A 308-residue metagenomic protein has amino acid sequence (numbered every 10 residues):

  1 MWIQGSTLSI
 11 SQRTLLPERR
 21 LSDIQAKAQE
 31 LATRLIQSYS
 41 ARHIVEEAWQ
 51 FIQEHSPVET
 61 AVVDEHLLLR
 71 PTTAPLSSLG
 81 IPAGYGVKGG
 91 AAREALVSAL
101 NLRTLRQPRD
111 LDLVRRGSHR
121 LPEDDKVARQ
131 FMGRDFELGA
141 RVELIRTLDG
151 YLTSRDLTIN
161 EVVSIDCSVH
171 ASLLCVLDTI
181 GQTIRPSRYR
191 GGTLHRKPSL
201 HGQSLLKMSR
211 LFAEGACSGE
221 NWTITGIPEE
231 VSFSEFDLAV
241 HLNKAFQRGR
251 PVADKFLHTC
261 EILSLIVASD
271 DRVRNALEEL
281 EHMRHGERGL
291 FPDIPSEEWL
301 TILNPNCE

Functional and structural regions predicted by a protein language model:
M1-E308: Catalytic cores of the polymerase beta-like nucleotidyltransferase superfamily and closely associated nucleotide
